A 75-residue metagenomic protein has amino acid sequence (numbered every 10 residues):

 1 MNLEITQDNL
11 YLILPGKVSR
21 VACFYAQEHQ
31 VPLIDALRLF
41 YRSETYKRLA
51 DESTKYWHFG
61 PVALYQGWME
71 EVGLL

Functional and structural regions predicted by a protein language model:
M1-L75: C-terminal alpha-helical interaction appendages
